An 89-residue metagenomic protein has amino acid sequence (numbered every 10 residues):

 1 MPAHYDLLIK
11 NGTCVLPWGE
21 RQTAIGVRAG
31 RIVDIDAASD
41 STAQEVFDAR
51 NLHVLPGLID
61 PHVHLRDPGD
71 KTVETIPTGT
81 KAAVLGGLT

Functional and structural regions predicted by a protein language model:
M1-G57: Histidine-rich, glycine-flanked metal-binding segment
A49-T89: Metal-associated gating/positioning segment near the N- to mid-region
